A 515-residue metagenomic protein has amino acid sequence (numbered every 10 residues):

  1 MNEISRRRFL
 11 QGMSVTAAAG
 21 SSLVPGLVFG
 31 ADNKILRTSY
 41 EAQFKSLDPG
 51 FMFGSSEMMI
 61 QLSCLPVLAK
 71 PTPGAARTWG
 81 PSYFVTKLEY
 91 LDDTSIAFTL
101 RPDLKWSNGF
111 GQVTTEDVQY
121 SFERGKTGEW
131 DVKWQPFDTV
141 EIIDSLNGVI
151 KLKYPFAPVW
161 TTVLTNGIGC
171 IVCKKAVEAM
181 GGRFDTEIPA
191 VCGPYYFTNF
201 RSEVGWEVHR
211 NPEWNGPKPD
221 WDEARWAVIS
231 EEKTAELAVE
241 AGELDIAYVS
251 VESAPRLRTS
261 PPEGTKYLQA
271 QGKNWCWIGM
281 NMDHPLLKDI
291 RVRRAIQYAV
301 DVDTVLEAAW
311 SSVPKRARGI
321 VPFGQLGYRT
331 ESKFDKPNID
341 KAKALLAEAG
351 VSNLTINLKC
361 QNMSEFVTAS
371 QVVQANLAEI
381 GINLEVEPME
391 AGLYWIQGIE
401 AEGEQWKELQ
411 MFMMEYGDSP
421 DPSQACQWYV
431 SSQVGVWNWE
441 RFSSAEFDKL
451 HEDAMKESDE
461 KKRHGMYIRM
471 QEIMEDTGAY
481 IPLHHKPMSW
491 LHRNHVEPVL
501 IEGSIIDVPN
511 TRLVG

Functional and structural regions predicted by a protein language model:
S39-D92, E123, I188-C192: N-terminal lobe/hinge region of extracytoplasmic solute-binding protein
M59, K70-A75, F156, L164-P219 (+4 more regions): Gly/Pro-rich hinge or "lid" segments in bacterial periplasmic/extracellular proteins
E89, A97, V132-V177: Surface-exposed binding/hinge segments that line and control ligand-binding clefts or catalytic entry sites
T114-S121, S145-V149, G193-P194, W221-E223 (+5 more regions): Alpha-helical secondary-structure segments
R124, N211-L257, N383: Ligand-site clamp/hinge motif
S311, K315-E348, E365-T368: Structural transition elements
N383-W395, Q424-N494, G515: Extracytoplasmic/peripheral linker and loop segments enriched in polar/acidic and small residues with frequent Thr/Pro
W490-G515: Long beta-strand-rich cores associated with HINT superfamily self-processing modules
